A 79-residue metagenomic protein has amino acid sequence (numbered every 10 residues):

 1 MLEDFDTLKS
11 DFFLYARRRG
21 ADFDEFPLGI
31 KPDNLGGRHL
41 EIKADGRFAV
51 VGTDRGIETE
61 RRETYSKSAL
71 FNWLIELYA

Functional and structural regions predicted by a protein language model:
M1-H39: N-terminal "first-domain core" detector
L2, R61-T64: Conserved aromatic
G20, F48-V50, W73: Non-transmembrane, interaction-prone segments in cytosolic or luminal domains
D24, L28, E60-R62, E76: Generic alpha-helix signal with a bias toward terminal, lower-confidence helices and secondary-structure junctions
I30-T59: Short aromatic-glycine-(Arg/Gly/Cys) micro-motifs in beta-strand/loop hairpins
T64-A79: Amphipathic protein-protein interaction modules
